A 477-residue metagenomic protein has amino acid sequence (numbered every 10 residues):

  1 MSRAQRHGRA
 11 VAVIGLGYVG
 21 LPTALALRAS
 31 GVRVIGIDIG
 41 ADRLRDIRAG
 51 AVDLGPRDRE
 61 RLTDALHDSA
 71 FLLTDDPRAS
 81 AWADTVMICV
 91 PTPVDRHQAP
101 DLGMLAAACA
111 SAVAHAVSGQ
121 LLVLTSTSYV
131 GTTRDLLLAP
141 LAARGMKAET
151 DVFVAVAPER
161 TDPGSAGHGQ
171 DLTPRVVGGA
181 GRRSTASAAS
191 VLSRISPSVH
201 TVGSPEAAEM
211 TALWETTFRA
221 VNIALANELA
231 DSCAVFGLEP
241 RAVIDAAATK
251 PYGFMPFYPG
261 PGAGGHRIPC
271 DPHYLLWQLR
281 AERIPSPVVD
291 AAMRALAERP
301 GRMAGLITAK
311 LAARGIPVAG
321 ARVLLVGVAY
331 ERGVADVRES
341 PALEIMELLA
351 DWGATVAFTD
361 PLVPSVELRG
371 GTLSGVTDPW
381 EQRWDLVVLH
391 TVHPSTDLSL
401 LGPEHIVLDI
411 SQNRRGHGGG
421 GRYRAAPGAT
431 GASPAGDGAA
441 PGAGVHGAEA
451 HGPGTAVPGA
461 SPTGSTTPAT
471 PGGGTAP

Functional and structural regions predicted by a protein language model:
M1-G438, G442-P477: Structural/interface elements that position substrates and couple domains in central-metabolism enzymes
